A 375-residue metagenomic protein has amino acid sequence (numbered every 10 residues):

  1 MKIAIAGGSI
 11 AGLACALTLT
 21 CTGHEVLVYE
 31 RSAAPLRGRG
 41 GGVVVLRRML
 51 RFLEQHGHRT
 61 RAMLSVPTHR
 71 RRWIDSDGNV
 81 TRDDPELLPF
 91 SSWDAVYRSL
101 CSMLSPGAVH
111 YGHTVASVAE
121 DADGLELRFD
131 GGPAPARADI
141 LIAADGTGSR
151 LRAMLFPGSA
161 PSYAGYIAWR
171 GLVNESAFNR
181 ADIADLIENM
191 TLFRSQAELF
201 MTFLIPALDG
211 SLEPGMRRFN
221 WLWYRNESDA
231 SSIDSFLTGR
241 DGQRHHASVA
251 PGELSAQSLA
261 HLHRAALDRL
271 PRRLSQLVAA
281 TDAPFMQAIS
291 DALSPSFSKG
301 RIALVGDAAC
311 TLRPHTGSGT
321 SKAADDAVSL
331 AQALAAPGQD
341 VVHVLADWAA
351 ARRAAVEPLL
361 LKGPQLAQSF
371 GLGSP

Functional and structural regions predicted by a protein language model:
M1-I3: Extreme N-terminal starter segment of soluble prokaryotic enzymes
I5-C21, I142-A143, W169, W221 (+2 more regions): Conserved mid-domain beta->alpha element of the FAD-binding
A11, A34, G148: Conserved Rossmann-like nucleotide-cofactor binding loop
T20-R39: Glycine-rich FAD pyrophosphate-binding loop
H24, H58, Q339: Short phosphate-binding/catalytic loops that engage adenosine nucleotides
A34-M103, F370: Active-site-adjacent segment of FAD-dependent monooxygenases/related oxidoreductases
N79-V80, L87, S91, R98-L259: Conserved FAD-binding catalytic core of PHBH/FMO-like flavoproteins
I233-D291, F297-S298: Contiguous C-terminal substrate-recognition/catalytic subdomains in enzyme active sites
